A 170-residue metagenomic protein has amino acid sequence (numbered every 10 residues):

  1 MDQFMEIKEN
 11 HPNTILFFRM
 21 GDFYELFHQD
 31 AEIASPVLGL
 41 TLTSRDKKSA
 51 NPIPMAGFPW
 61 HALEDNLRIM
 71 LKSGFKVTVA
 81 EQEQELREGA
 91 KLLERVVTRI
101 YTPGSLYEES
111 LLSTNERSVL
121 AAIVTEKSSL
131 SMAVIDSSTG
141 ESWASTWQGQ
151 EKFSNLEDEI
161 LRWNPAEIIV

Functional and structural regions predicted by a protein language model:
M1-V170: Basic, polar low-complexity surface loops/patches
